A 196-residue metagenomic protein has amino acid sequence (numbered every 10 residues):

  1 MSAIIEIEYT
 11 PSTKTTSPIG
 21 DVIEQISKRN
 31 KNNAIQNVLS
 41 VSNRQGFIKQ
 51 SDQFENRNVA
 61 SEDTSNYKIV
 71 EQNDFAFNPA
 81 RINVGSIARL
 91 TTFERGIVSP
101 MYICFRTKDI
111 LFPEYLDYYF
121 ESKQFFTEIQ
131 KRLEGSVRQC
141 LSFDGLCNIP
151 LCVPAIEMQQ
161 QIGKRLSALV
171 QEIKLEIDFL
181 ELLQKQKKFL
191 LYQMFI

Functional and structural regions predicted by a protein language model:
M1-P18, L175-I196: Short amphipathic coiled-coil heptad-repeat segments
S2-K31, N148, C152, I156-E157: Non-catalytic DNA-recognition/assembly elements of restriction-modification systems
G20-K31, I35-Q72, V98: Sequence-specific dsDNA recognition surfaces
S65-F125: A short beta-sheet element
A80, G96-M101, E134-E157: A short glycine-rich beta-alpha junction/loop motif
Q130-K131: Right-handed beta-helix
A155-L180: Extended amphipathic alpha-helical segments enriched in small hydrophobics
